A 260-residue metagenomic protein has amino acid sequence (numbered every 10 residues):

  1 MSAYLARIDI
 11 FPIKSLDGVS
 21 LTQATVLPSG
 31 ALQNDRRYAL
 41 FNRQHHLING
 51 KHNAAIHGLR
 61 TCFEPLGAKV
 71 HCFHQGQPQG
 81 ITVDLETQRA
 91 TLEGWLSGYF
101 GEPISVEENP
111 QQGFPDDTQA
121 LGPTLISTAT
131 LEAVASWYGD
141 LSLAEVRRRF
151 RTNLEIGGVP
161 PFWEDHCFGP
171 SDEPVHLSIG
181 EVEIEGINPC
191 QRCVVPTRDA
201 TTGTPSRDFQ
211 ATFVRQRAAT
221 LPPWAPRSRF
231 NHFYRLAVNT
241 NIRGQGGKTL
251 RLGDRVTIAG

Functional and structural regions predicted by a protein language model:
M1-G260: Metal-cofactor-dependent catalytic cores
